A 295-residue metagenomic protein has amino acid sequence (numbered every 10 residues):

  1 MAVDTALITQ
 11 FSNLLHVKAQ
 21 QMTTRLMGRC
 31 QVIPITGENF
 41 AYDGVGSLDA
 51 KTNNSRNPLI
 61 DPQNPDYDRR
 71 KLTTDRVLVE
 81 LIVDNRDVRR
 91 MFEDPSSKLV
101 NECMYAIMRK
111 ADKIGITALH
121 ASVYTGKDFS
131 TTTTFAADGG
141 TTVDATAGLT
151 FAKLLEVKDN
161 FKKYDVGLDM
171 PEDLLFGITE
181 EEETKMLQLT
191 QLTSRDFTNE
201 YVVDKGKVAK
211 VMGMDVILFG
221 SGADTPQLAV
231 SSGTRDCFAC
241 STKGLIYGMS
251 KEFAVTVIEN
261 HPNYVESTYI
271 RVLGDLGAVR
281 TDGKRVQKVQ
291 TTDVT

Functional and structural regions predicted by a protein language model:
M1-R69, V286, Q290-D293: N-terminal "assembly arms/tails" that initiate or stabilize quaternary assembly in self-assembling proteins
A2-T5, T36-G37, E80, Y105-A152 (+4 more regions): Signature of extracytoplasmic/envelope-associated structural regions
T23-R29, D159-F161, V255: Short alpha-helical segments and helix-capping/turn motifs at coil-helix boundaries
Y42, D66-D128, V166-E180, V255-R280: Long, contiguous amphipathic alpha-helices that act as assembly "spine/axial" helices in icosahedral shell and virion
Y42-G46, I178-E180, G220, S241-T242 (+2 more regions): Pocket-edge structural micro-motifs
A50-N53, M91, K185-Q188, V279-T281: Short helix/loop capping segments that flank catalytic or ligand/cofactor-binding pockets
K127-Y201: Extended, solvent-exposed, turn-rich assembly/linker loops in the middle of proteins
K205-N260: Glycine/small-residue-rich hydrophobic helix-like segments
